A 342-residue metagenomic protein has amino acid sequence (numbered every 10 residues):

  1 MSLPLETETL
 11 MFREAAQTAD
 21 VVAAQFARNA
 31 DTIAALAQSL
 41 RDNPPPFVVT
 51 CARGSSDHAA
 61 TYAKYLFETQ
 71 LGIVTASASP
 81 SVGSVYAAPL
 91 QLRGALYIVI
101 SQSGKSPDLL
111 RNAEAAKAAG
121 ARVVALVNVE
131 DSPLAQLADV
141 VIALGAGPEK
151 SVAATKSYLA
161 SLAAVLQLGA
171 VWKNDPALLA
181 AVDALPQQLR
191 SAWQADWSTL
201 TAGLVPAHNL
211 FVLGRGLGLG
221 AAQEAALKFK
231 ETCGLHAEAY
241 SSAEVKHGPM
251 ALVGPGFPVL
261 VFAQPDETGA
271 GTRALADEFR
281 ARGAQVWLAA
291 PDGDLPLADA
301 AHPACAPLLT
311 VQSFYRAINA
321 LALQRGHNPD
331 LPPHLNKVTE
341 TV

Functional and structural regions predicted by a protein language model:
S2, T9, T69: Non-catalytic beta/alpha edge segments that cap or flank active sites
P4, A301-V342: Generic C-terminus detector
E6-P45, V140-P258, R325-V342: Active-site phosphate/pyrophosphate-binding segments
R41-Q187, R215, F262-A300, A304 (+1 more regions): Glycine-rich phosphate-binding loops that contact phosphosugars or nucleotide phosphates
N174, L235, P265, A281 (+4 more regions): Short, well-ordered loop/turn and helix-capping segments at boundaries between secondary-structure elements and domains
A225, R273-L275, T310, P333: Composition- and surface-driven signal marking solvent-exposed, interaction-prone regions in large proteins
